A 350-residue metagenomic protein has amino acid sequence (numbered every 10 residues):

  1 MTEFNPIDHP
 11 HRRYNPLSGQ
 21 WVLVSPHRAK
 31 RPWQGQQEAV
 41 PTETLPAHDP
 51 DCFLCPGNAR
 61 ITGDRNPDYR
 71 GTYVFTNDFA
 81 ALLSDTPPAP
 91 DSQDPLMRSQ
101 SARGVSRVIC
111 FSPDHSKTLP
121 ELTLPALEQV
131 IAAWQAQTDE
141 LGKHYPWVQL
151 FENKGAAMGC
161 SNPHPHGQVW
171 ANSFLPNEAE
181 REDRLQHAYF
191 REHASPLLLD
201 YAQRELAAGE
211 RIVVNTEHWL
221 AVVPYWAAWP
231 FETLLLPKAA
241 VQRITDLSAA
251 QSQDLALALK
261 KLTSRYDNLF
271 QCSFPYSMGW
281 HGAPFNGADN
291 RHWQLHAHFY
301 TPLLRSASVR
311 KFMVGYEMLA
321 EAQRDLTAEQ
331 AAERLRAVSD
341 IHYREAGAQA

Functional and structural regions predicted by a protein language model:
M1-H164, W170-Q242, A250, S264 (+3 more regions): Active-site microenvironments that recognize anionic phosphate/pyrophosphate groups
Q242-Q251, L255-K260: A contiguous, surface-exposed recognition patch within enzymatic or periplasmic domains that forms
D254-S273: Extended C-terminal subregions enriched in glycine
